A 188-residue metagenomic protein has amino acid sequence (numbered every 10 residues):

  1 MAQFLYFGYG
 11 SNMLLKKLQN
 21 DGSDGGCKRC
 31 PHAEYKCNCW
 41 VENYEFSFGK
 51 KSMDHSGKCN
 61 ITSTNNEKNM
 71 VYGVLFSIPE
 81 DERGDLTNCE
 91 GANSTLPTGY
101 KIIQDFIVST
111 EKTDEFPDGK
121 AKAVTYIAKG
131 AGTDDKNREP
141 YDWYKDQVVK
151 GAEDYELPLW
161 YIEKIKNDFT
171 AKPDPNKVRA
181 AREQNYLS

Functional and structural regions predicted by a protein language model:
A2-S188: A glycine-rich, hydrophobic/aromatic-adjacent loop/helix-cap motif
